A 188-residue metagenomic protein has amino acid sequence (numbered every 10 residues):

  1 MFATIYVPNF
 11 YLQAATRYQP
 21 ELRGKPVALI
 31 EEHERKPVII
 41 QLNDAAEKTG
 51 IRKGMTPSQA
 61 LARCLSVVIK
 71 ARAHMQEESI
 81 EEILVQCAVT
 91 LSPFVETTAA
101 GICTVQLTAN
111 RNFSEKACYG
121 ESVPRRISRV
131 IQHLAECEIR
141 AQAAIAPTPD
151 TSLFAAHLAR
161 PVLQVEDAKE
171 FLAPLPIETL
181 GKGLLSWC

Functional and structural regions predicted by a protein language model:
M1-T104, A109-R111, C118-Q132, A141 (+1 more regions): Residues that scaffold, gate, or flank divalent-cation-dependent active/transport sites
I80-I83, R129, D150, D167 (+1 more regions): Exposed alpha-helical structural elements
C103-L107, T148-D150, S186-C188: Short secondary-structure transition/capping segments
R111-N112, L180: Short regulatory "switch" loops immediately downstream of catalytic or recognition motifs within protein catalytic
K116-A117, D167: Intrinsic disorder/low-complexity segments enriched in polar/small residues
I145-L158: Short, conserved secondary-structure transition motifs
A156-C188: Compact, charge-rich alpha-helical regulatory domains located at protein termini
